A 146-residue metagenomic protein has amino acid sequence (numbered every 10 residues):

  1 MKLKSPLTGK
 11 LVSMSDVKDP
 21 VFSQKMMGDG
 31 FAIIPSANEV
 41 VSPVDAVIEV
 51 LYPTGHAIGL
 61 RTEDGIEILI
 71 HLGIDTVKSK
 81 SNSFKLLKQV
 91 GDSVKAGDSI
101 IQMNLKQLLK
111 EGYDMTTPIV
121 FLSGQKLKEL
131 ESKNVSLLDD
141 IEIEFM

Functional and structural regions predicted by a protein language model:
M1-M146: Contiguous, well-folded functional domains in the mature portion of proteins
